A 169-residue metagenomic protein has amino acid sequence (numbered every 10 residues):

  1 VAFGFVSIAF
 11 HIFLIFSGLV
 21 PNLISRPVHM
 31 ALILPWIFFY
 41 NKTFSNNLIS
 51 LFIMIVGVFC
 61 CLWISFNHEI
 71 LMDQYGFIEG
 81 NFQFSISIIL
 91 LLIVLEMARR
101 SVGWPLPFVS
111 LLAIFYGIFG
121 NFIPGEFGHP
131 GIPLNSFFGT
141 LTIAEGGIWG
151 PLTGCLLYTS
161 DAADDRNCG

Functional and structural regions predicted by a protein language model:
V1-I78, F84-I88: Conserved, well-structured core domains of diverse proteins
F3, L91, T142: Electropositive phosphate-/nucleotide-binding environments in soluble metabolic enzymes
E69, V102-P105, F122, A144-I148: Short secondary-structure junctions and interdomain/linker hinges
F84-I132, S136-F137: Hydrophobic or amphipathic alpha-helical targeting/insertion segments
T142-L157: Hydrophobic alpha-helical transmembrane segments
Y158-D165: Conserved small/polar residues in nucleotide/adenosyl-binding loops
